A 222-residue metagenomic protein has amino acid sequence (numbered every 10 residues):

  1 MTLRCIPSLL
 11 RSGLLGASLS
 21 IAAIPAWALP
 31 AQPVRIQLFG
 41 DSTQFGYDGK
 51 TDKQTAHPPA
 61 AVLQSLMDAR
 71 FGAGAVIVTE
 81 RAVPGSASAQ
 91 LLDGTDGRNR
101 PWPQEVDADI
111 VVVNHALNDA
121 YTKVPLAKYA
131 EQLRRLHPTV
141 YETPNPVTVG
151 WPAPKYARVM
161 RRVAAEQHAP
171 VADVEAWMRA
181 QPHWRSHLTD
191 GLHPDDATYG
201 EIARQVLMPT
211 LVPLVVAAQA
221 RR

Functional and structural regions predicted by a protein language model:
M1-S8: N-terminal secretory signal peptides that target proteins for export/translocation
R11-A22: Bacterial N-terminal signal peptides
W27-A82, R100-E105: Serine-esterase "nucleophile elbow" of acetyl-processing enzymes
R35-G40, Q44, I77-A82, D109-H115 (+2 more regions): Structural recognition of the beta-strand scaffold that forms the well-ordered cores of secreted hydrolase catalytic
S42-G46, D52, V83-A89, A116-Y121 (+3 more regions): Solvent-exposed loop/turn segments at secondary-structure junctions within structured extracellular/periplasmic domains
Y47-G49, A89-A130, P146-V147: Oxyanion-hole/transition-state-stabilizing segment in secreted/luminal serine hydrolases and related acyltransferases
V112-N118, L133-R158: Active-site segments of SGNH/GDSL-like serine hydrolases that catalyze O-acetyl group transfer/hydrolysis on lipids
A120, V147-R222: Catalytic His-Asp segment of secreted/periplasmic serine-dependent ester chemistry enzymes
